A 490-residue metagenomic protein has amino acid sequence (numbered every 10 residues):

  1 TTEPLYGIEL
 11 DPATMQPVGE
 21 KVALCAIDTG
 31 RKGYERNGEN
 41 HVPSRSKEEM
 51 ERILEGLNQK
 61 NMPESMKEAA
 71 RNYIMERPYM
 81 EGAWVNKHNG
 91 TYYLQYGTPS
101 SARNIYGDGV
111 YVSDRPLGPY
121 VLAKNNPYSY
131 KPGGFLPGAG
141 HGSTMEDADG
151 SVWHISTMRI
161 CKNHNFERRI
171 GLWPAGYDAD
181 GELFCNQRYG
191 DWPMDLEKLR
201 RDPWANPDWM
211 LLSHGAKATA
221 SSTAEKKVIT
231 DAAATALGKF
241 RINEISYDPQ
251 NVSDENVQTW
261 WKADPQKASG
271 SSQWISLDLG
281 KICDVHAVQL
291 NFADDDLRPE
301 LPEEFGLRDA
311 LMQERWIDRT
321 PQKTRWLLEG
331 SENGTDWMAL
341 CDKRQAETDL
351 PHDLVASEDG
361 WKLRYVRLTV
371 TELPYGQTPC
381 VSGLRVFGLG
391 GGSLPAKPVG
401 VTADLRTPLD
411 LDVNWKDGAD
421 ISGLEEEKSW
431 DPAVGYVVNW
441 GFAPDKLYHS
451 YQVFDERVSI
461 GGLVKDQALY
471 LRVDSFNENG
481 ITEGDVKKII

Functional and structural regions predicted by a protein language model:
T1-M75, K87-Y92, Y96-G134, D149 (+2 more regions): Beta-rich carbohydrate-recognition and catalytic domains
E3-E20, A26-Y34, H41, P203-D254: Predominantly extracellular/luminal regions of secreted and cell-surface proteins, especially disulfide-bonded
A13-Q16, D114-L122, Q258, S331-L340 (+2 more regions): Asp-box/BNR beta-propeller loop motif
E81-W84, G140-S143: Beta-propeller and closely related beta-sheet repeat lectin domains
Y92, V285, Y436, L469-V473: Short beta-strand segments enriched for Tyr within beta-sheet-rich domains, predominantly fibronectin type III
D254-A339, L350-D410, N414-W430, N439 (+4 more regions): Aromatic, loop-rich ligand-recognition surfaces of beta-strand-rich domains
K343-E347, H449-D455: Short beta-strand segments within Ig-like beta-sandwich modules, predominantly Fibronectin type-III
I460-I481: Beta-strand-rich modules
